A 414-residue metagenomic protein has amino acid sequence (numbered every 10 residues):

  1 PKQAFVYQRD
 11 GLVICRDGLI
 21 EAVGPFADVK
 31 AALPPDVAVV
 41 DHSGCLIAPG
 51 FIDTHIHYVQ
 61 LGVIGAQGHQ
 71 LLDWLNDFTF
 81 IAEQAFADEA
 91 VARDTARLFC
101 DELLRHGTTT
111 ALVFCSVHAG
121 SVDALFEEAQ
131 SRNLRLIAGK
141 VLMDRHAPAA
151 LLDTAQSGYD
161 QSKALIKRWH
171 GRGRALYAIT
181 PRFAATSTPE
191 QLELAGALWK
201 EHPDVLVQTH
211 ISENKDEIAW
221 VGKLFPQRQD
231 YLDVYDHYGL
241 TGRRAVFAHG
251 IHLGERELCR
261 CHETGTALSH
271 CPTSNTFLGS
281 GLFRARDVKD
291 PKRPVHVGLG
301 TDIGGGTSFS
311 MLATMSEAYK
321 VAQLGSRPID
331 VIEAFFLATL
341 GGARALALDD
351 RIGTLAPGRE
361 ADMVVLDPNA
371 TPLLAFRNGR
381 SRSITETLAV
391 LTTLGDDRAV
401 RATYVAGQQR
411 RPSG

Functional and structural regions predicted by a protein language model:
P1-P34, C45-L46: N-terminal metal-binding scaffold of metallo-dependent hydrolase/deaminase domains
A31-D73, R97, L104-R105: Replace "His-x-His-based motif
G62-A92, K140-A155, E213-R244, T264-A267 (+2 more regions): Active-site gating loops and adjacent loop-to-helix segments of metal-dependent hydrolytic enzymes
G65-L134, G158-R172: Alpha-helical scaffold segments that flank or form the walls of functional sites
G120-G250: Metal-coordinating catalytic core of metallo-dependent amide/deamination hydrolases
N133-R135, W199-D204, L240-R243, R260-S269 (+2 more regions): Glycine-enriched alpha-helix->loop->beta-strand junction motifs that scaffold or abut catalytic
H237-R244, R286-F376: His/Asp/Glu-enriched, well-ordered alpha-helical/loop segment that forms or immediately abuts the divalent-metal
E360-G414: C-terminal cap of metal-dependent C-N hydrolases
